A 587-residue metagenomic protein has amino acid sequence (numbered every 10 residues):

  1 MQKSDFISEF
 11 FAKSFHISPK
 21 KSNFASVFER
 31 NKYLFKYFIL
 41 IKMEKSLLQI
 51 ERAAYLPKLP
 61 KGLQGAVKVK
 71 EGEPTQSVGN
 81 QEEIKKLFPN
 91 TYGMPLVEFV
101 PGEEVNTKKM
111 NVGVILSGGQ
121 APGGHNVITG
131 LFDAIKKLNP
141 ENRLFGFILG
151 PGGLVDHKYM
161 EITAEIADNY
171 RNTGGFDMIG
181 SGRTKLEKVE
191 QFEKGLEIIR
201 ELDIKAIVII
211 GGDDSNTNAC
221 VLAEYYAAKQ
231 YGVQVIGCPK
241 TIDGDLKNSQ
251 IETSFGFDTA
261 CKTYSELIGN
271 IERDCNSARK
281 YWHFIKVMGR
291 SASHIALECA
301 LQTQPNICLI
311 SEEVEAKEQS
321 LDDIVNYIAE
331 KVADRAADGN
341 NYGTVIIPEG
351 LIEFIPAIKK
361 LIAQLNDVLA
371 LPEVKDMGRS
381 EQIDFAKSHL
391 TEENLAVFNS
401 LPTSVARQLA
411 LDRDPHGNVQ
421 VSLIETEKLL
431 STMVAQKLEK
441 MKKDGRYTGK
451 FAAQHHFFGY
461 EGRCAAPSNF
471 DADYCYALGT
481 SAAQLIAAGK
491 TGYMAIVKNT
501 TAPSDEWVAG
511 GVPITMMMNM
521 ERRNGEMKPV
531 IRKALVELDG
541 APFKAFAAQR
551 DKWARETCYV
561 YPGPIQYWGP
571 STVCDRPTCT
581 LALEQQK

Functional and structural regions predicted by a protein language model:
E9, K13-H16, N23, V27-K42: Short, positively charged and aromatic/hydrophobic N-terminal segments
M43-A66, I358-A363, E373-K587: C-terminal non-catalytic interaction/assembly regions of soluble proteins
M43-P60, V105-V155: N-terminal phosphate-binding or glycine-rich loops at protein starts, especially the Walker A/P-loop of NTPases
S46, T184-K229: N-terminal glycine-rich phosphate/adenylate-binding segment common to multiple enzyme folds
G72-V105, L154-K205, I242, T253-D258 (+2 more regions): Glycine-rich oxoanion-binding loops at beta->alpha junctions
A121-L131, L154-V155, K188-F192, D213-V221 (+3 more regions): Short glycine/serine/threonine-rich phosphate/pyrophosphate-binding segments that cradle anionic phosphate groups
N142, A206-G211, T217-Q234, S249 (+1 more regions): Accessory alpha-helical/coil subdomains and C-terminal extensions that flank or cap enzyme catalytic cores
